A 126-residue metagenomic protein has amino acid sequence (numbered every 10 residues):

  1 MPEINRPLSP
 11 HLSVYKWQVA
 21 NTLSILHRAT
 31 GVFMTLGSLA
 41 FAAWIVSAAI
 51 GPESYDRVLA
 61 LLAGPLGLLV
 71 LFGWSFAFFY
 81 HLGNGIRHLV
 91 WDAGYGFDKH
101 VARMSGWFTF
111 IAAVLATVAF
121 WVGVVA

Functional and structural regions predicted by a protein language model:
M1-A126: Membrane-embedded alpha-helical bundles that constitute the cytochrome b-like, heme-associated redox core of multi-pass
